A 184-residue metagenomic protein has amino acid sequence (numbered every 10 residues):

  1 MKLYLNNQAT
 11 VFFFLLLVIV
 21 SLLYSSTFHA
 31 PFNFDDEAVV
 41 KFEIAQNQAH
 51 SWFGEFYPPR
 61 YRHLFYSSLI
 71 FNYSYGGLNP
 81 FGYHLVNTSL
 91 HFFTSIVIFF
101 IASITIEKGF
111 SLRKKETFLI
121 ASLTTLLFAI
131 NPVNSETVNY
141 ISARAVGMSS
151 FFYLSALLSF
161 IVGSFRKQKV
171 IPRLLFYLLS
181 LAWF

Functional and structural regions predicted by a protein language model:
M1-F184: Polytopic membrane enzymes that build or remodel cell-surface glycoconjugates and lipids
